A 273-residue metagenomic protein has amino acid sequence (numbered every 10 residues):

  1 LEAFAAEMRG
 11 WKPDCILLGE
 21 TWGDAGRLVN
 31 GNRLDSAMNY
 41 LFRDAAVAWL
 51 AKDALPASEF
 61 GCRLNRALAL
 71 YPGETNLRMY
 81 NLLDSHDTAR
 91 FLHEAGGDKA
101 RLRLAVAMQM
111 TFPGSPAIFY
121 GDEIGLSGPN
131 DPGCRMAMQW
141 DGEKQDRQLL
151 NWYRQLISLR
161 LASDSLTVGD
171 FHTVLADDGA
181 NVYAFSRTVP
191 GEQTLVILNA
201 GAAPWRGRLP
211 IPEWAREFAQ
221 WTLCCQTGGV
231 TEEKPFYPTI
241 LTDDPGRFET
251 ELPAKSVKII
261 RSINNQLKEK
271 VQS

Functional and structural regions predicted by a protein language model:
L1-E74, M108, S127-Q155, R187-P190 (+2 more regions): Active-site-proximal helices and loops of the catalytic beta/alpha 8
I16-L18, Y80, A117: Structural preference for beta-strand elements that scaffold enzyme active sites
T21-W22, L82-S85, D122-I124: Short, well-ordered beta-to-alpha junction loops that form the rim of enzyme active sites and present histidine/acidic
E74-G96: Active-site clefts of carbohydrate-active enzymes
T88-F91, T111, V182: Substrate-binding and catalytic surfaces of secreted/luminal carbohydrate-active proteins
K99, P113-I118, I124-S273: Carbohydrate-interacting/catalytic domains
A100-T111: Short, hydrophobic/aliphatic alpha-helical segments
